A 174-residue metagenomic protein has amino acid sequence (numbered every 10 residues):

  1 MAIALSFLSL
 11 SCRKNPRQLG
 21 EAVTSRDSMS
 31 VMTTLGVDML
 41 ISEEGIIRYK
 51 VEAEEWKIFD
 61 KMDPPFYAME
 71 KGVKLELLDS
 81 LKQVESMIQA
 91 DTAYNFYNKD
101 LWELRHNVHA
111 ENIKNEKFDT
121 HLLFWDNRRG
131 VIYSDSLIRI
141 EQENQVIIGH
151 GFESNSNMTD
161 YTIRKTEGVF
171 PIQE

Functional and structural regions predicted by a protein language model:
M1-E174: Mature-chain termini and adjacent capping regions
